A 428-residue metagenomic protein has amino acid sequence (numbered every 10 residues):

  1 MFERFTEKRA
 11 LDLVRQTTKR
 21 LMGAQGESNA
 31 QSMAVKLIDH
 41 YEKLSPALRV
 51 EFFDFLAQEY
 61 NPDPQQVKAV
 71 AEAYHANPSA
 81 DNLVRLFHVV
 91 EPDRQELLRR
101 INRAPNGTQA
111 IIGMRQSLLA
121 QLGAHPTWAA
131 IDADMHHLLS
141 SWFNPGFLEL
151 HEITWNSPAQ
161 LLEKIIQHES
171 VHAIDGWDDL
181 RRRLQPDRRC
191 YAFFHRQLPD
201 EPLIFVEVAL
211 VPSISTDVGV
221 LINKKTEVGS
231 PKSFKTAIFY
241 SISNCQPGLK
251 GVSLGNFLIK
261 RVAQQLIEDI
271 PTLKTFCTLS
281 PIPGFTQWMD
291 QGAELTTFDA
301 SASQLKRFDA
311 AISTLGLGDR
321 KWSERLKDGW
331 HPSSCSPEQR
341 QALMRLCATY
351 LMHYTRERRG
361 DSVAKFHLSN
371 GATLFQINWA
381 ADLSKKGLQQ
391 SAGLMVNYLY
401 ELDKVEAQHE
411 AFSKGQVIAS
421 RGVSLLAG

Functional and structural regions predicted by a protein language model:
M1-V252, N256-G428: Extended, composition-driven regions rather than compact fold-specific motifs
